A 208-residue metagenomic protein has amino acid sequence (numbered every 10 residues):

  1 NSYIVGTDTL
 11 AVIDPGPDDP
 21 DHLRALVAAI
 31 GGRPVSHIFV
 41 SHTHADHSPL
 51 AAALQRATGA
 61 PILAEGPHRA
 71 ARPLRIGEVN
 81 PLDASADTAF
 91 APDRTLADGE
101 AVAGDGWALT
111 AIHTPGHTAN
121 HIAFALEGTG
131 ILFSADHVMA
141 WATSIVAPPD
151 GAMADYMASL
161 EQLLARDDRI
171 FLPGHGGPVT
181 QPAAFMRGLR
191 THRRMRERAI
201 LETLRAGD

Functional and structural regions predicted by a protein language model:
N1-V5, H121-F124: Short beta-strand scaffold segments in enzyme catalytic cores
Y3, G32, F39-H42, R56-T58 (+6 more regions): Non-transmembrane, interaction-prone segments in cytosolic or luminal domains
L10, P17-D105, G130: Active-site HxH/HxHxD metal-binding segment of metal-dependent hydrolases
L10-V12, P17-D19, L74-A91, A108-T203: Metallo-beta-lactamase
A206-D208: Short acidic, hydrophobic short linear motifs in intrinsically disordered regions
